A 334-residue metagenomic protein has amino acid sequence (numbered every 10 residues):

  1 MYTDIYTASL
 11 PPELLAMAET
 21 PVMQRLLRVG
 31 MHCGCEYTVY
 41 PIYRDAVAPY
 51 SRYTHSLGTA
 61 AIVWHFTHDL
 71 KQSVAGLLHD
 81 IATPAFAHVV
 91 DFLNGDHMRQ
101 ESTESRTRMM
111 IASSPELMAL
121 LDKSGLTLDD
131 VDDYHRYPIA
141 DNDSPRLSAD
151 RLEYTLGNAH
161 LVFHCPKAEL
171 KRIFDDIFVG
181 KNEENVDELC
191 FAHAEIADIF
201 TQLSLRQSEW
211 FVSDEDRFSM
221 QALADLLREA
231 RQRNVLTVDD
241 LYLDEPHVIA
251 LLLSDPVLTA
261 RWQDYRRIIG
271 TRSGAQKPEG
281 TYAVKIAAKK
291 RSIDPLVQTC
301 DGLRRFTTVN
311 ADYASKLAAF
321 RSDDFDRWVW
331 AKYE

Functional and structural regions predicted by a protein language model:
M1-K71, A85, V89-E334: Histidine-centered, transition-metal-coordinating active-site segments
Q72-D80: Short alpha-helical catalytic segment bearing the HExxH-like zincin motif of zinc-dependent metalloproteases
